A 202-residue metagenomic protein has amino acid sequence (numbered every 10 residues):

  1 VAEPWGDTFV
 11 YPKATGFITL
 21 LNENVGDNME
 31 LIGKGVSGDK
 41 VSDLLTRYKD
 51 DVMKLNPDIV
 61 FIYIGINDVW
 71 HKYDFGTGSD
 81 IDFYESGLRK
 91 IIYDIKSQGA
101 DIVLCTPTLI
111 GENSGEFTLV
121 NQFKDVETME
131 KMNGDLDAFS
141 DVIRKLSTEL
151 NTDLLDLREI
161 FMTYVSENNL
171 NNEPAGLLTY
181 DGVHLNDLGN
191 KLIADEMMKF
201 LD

Functional and structural regions predicted by a protein language model:
V1-S37, R47-N56, N169: Serine-esterase "nucleophile elbow" of acetyl-processing enzymes
G6-K13, D82, K124-A138, Y180-G182: A short acidic, glycine-rich active-site loop that binds or catalyzes chemistry on phosphate/adenosine moieties
K34-D39, I64-G65, D74: Cell-envelope and extracellular/periplasmic
K40-D58, D74-L88: Catalytic-core regions of hydrolytic enzymes
L44, N151-D156, P174-D202: Histidine-centered active-site loop/cap adjacent to the catalytic His in serine esterases/O-acetyl transfer systems
F61-G65, R89, D101-C105: Conserved, well-ordered alpha-helix/loop/beta-strand core segments that scaffold catalytic motifs
S97-D101, T152: A short helix->loop->beta-strand "cap" motif at the edges of active sites that frequently abuts
E112-L157: Substrate-gating cap/lid alpha-helix
